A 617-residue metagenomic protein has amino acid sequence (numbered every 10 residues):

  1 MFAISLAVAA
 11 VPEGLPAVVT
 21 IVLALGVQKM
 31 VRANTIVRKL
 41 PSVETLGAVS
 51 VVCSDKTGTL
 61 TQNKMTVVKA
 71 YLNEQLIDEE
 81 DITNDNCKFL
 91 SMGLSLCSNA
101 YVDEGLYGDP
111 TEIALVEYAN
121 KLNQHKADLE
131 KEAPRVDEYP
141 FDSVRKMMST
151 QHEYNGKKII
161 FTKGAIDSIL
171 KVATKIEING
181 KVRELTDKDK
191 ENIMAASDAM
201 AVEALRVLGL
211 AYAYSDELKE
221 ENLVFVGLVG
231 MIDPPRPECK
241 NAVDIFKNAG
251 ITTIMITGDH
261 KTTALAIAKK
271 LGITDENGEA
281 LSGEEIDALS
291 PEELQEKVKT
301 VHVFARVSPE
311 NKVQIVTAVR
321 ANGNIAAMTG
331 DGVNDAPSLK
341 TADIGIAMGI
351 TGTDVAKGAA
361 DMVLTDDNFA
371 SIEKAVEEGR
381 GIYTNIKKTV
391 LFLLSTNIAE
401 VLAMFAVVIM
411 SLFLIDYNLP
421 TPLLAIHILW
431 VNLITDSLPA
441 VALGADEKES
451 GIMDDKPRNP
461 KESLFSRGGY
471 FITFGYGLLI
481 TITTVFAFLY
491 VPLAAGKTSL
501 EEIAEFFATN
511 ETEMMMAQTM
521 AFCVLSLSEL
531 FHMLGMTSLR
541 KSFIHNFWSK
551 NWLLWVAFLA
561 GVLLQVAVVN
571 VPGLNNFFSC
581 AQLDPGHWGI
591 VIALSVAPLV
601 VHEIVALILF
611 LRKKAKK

Functional and structural regions predicted by a protein language model:
M1-F465, L478, F522, L539-K617: Conserved cytosolic headpiece of P-type ATPases
A399-E400, I472-T484, L525: Core segments of transmembrane alpha-helices that mediate helix-helix packing or line hydrophobic substrate/ligand
S411-F413, V485-E502, N570-N575: Membrane-helix interface motif
A425, V491-Q518, D584-V596: Hydrophobic alpha-helical transmembrane segments and immediately flanking/interface helices in integral membrane
T435, Q518-M533: Generic alpha-helical transmembrane segments
N459-L479, T509-M520: Membrane-water interface at loop-to-transmembrane-helix junctions
T483, S528-F531, L564: Membrane-embedded alpha-helical transmembrane segments of multi-pass integral membrane proteins
N510, E529, M533-K541: Conserved mixed alpha/beta core segments that line enzyme active sites in large multi-domain catalysts
